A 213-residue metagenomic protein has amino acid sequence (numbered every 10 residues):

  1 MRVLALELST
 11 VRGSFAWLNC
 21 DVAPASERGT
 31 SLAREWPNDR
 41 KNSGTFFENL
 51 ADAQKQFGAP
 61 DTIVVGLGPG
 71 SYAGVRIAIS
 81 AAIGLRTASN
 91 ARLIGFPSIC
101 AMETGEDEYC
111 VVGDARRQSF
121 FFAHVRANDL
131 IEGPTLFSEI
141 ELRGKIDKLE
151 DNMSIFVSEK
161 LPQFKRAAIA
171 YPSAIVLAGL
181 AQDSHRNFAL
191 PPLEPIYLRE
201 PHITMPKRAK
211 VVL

Functional and structural regions predicted by a protein language model:
M1-A25, N38-T45, Q56, I94-L213: Oxyanion-binding and handling regions
L32-A33, A59: Recognition helices and adjacent regulatory flanks at domain boundaries
A33-N38, L67-Y72, F164-A168: A short glycine/serine-rich beta->alpha loop
G44-F47, I79: Short, well-ordered alpha-helical segments
L50-T62, L149: Phosphate/pyrophosphate-binding loops at sites that engage ATP/ADP/AMP, CoA/4′-phosphopantetheine, polyphosphate
D52, I83, T87, D183: Short, well-ordered alpha-helices that flank and scaffold nucleotide-derived cofactor binding pockets
T62-L93: DPxDG-like acidic metal-binding loop motif
